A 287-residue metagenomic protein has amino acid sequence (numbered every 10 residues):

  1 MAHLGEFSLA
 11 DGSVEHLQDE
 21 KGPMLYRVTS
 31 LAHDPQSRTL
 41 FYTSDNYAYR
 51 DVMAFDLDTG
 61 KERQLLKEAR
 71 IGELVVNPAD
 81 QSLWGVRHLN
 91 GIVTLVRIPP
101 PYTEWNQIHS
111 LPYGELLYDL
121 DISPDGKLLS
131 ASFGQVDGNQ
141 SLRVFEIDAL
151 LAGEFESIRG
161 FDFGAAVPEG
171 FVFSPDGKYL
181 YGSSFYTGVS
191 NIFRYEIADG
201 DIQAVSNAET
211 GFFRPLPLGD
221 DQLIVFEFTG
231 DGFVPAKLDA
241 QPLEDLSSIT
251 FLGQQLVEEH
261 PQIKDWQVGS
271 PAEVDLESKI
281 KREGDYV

Functional and structural regions predicted by a protein language model:
M1-G5, D19-R27, Q36, F41-M53 (+9 more regions): A flexible loop/linker signature enriched in serine peptidases of the S9 family
S8-G12, D56-G60, P99-T103, I147-L151 (+2 more regions): Short loop/turn segments that connect beta-strands within beta-propeller blades
S13-K21, G60-L66, E104-S110, E156-D162 (+1 more regions): A short beta-strand motif characteristic of beta-propeller blades
P35-Q36, P78-A79, P124-D125, P175-D176 (+1 more regions): Residue-level detector of Asp-centered blade-edge/turn motifs that repeat once per structural unit in beta-propeller
S184, D239-V287: Outer-membrane beta-barrel initiation region
N191, D199-E258: C-terminal, active-site-flanking charged/polar segments
